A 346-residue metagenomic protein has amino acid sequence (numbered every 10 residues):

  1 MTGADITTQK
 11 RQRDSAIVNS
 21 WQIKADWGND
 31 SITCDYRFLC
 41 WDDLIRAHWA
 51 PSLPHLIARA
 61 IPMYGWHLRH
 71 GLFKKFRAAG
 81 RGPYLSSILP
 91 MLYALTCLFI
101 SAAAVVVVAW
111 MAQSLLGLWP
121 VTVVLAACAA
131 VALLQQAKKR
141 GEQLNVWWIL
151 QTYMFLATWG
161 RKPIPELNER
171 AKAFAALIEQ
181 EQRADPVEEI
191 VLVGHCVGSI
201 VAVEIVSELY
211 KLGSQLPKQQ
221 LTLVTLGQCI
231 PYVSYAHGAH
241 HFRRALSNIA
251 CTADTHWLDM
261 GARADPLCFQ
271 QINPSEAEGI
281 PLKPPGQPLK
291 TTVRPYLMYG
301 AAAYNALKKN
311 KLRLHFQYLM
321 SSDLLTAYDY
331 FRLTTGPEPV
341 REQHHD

Functional and structural regions predicted by a protein language model:
M1-T2, G160-L267: Serine-dependent carboxylesterase/thioesterase catalytic core of lipase-like alpha/beta-hydrolase/SGNH enzymes
T2-Q12: Short secondary-structure junctions
I6-T8, V18-S20, W27-C34, W41-R46 (+3 more regions): Lipolytic serine-hydrolase domain surface
K10, K24, K74-K75, K138-K139 (+7 more regions): Context-gated lysine
R13-I17: N-terminal strand-loop element at the rim of the active site of nucleotide-sugar-dependent glycosyltransferases
V18, V105-V108, V121-V124, V131 (+8 more regions): Extended aliphatic helical segments
I32-M91, L116-P186, V233, L314-D346: Active-site catalytic motif of lipid deacylating hydrolases and related acyltransferases
C97-P120: Juxtamembrane "helix exit" motif at the C-terminal ends of alpha-helical transmembrane segments in multi-pass membrane
